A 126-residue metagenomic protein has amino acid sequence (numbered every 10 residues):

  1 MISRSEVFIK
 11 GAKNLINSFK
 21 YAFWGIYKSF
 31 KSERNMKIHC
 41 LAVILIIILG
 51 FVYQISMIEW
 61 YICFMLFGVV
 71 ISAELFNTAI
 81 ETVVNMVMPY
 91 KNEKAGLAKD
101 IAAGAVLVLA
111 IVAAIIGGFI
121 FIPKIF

Functional and structural regions predicted by a protein language model:
M1-A79, K91, A103-F126: Hydrophobic alpha-helical transmembrane segments
T78-M86: Small-residue-rich hydrophobic transmembrane alpha-helices
M86-I101: Basic, amphipathic juxtamembrane/active-site segments that coordinate anionic phosphate or diphosphate groups
